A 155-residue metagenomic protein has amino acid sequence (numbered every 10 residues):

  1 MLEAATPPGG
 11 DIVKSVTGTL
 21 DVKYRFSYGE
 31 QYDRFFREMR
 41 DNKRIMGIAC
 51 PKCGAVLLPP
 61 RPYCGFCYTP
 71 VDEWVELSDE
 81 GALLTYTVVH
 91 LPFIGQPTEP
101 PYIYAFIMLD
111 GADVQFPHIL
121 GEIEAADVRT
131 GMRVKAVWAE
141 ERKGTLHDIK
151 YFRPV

Functional and structural regions predicted by a protein language model:
L2-I45, P154-V155: A broadly conserved sequence feature marking short terminus-proximal activation segments in nucleic acid-centric
T17, F116-V155: Well-ordered alpha/beta subsegment
R44-G47, R61: Residues immediately within or flanking Cys/His clusters that coordinate Zn2+ in small zinc-binding modules
A49-K52, Y63-T69: Short, cysteine/histidine-rich loop/knuckle motifs that typically chelate Zn2+
V56-L57, P70-V71: Cys/His-rich microdomains that often coordinate metals
E73-A82, V128-M132: Short coil-to-beta-strand transition motifs
L84-G121, A125: Glycine-rich active-site loops that engage anionic ligands at enzyme catalytic sites
